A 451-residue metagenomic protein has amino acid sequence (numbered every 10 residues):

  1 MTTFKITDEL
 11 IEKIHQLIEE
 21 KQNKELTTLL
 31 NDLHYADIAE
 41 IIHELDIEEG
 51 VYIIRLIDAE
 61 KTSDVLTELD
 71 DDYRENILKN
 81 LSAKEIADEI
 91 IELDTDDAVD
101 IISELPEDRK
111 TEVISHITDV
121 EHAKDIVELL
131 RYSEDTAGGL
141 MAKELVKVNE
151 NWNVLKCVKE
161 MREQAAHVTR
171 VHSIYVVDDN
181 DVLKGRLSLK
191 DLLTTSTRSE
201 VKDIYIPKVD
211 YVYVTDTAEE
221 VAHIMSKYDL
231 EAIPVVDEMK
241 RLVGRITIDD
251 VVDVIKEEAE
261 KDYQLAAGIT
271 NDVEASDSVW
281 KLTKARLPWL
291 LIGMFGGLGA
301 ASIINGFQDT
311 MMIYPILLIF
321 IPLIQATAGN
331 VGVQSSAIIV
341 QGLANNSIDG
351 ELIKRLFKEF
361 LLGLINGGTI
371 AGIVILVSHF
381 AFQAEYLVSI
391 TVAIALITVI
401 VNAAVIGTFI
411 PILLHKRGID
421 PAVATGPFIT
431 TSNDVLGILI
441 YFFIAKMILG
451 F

Functional and structural regions predicted by a protein language model:
M1-A266: Hydrophobic packing positions in regular secondary-structure scaffolds
N23, N31, N76, N80 (+9 more regions): Detector for Asparagine
R109, V113, D125, I397-V401 (+2 more regions): Mid-bilayer segments of alpha-helical transmembrane spans in multi-pass integral membrane proteins that mediate
V212, S432-L439: Cytosolic juxtamembrane regulatory segments of multi-pass membrane proteins
T247, T430-N433: Ser/Thr-centric signal marking residues that sit in or immediately flank functional binding/regulatory motifs
A259-V405, F409-V423, P427-T431, I440-F451: Alpha-helical transmembrane segments and their membrane-interface boundaries that form or gate the permeation pathway
